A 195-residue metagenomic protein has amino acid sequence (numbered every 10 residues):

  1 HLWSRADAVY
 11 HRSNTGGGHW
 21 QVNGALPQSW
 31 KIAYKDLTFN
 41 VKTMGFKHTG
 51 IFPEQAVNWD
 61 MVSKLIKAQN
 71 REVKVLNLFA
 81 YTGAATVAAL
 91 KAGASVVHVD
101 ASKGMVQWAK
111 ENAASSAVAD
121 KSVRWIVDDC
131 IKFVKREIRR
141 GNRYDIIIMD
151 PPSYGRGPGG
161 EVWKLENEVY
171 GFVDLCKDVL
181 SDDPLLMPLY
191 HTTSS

Functional and structural regions predicted by a protein language model:
H1-P53, D60: Non-catalytic substrate-recognition/targeting regions of SAM-dependent transferases
L2-A6, G160-S195: C-terminal substrate-binding/active-site "lid" region of AdoMet-derived donor-dependent transferases
P53-R71: Conserved alpha-helix/loop element of class I SAM-dependent methyltransferases that forms part of the SAM/SAH-binding
N70-Y81: Conserved class I S-adenosyl-L-methionine
T82-A94: Conserved SAM-binding loop of SAM-dependent methyltransferases across substrates and taxa, primarily the Class I
S95-D100: Conserved SAM-binding motif I beta-strand of class I
S102-I148: S-adenosyl-L-methionine
K103-M105, V127, I131, D145-L175: Mobile active-site "lid"/loop adjacent to the S-adenosyl-L-methionine
